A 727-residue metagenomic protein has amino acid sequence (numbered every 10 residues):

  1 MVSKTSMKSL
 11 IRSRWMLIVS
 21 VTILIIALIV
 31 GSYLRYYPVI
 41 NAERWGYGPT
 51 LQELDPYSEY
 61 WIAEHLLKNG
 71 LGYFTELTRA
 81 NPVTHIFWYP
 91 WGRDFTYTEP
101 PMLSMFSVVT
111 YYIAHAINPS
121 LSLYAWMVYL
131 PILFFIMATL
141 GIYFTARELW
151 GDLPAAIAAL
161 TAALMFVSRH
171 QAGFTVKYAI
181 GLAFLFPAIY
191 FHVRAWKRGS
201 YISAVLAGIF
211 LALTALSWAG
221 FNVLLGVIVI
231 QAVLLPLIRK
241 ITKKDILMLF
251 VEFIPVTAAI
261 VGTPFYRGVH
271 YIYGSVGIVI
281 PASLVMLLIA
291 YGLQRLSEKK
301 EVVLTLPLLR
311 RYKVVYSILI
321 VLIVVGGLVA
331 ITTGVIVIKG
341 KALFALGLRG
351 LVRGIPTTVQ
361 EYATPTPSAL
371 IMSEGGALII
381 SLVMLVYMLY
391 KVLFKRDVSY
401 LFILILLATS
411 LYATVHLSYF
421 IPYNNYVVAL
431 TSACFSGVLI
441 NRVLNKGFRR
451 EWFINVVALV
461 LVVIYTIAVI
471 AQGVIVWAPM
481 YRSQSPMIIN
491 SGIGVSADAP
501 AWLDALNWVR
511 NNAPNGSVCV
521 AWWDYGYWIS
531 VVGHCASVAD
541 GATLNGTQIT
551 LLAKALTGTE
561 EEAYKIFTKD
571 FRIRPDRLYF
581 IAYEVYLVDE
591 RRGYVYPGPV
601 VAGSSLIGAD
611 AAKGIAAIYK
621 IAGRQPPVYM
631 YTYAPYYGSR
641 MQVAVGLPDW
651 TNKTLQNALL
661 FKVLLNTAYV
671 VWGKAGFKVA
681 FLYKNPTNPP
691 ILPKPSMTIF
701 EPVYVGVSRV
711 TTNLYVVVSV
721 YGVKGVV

Functional and structural regions predicted by a protein language model:
M1-R12, R194-L206, V233-I246, I289-L306 (+2 more regions): Membrane-interface junctions at the ends of membrane-embedded or membrane-associated helices
M1-R44, L54, Q294-V324, Y390 (+3 more regions): Start-transfer (signal-anchor) and selected internal transmembrane alpha helices of multi-pass inner/ER membrane
V2-K4, R35, Y47-L51, P56 (+5 more regions): Extracytoplasmic
I29-I136: Membrane-interface coil-to-helix junctions
G31-S32, R79-T84, Y129-E148, L153-W196 (+3 more regions): Membrane-embedded helix bundles of polyisoprenyl
Y178, I379, L404, T409-G447 (+2 more regions): Hydrophobic/aromatic-rich transmembrane helices and adjacent perimembrane loops
L224-R310, V314, V438-R442: Perimembrane helix-loop-helix junctions
S275-Q294, K313-L393, S399: Alpha-helical transmembrane segments at the extracellular/periplasmic loop-to-helix junctions of multi-pass membrane
